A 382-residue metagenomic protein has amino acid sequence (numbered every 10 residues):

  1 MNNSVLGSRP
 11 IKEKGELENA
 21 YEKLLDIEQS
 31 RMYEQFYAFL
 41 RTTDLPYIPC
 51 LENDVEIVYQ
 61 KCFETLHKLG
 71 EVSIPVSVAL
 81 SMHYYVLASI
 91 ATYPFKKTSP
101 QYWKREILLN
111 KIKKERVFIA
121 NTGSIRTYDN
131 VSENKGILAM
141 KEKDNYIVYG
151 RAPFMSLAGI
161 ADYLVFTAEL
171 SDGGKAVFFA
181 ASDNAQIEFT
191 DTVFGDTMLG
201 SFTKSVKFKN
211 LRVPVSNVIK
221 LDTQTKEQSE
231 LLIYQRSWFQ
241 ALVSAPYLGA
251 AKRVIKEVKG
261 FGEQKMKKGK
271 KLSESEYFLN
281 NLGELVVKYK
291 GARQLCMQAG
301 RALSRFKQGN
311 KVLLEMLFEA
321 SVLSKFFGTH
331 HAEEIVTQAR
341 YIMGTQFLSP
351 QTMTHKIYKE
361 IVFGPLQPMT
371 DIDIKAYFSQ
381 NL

Functional and structural regions predicted by a protein language model:
N2-E52: Structured, charged N-terminal subsegments at the starts of enzyme catalytic cores and at intra-chain domain/subunit
A20, S244, A251-V254, V258 (+6 more regions): Amphipathic alpha-helices that form helix-helix packing interfaces
E22-D26, K290-F326, R340-L348: C-terminal helix-coil-helix/basic helical segment that borders enzyme active sites and/or dimer interfaces and provides
M32-R151, S156: Glycine-rich flavin
R151-F189: A short core secondary-structure module
G195-Y289: Glycine-rich beta->alpha junctions and the first turn(s) of the following alpha-helix
W238-Q240, S273-L285, M316-F327, H355-F363: Alpha-helical scaffold segments that form or flank carboxylate-/histidine-based iron centers
Y341-L382: Glycine-rich phosphate/cofactor-binding loops in nucleotide/flavin-utilizing enzymes
